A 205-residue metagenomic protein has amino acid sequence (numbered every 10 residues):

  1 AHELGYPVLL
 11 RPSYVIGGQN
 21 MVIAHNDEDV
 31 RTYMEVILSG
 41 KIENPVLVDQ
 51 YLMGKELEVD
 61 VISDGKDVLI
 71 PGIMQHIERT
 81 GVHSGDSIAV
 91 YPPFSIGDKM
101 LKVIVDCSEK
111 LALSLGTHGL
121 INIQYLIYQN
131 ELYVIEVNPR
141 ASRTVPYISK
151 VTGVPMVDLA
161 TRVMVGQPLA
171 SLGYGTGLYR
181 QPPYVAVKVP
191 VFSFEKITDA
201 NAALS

Functional and structural regions predicted by a protein language model:
L4-P7, G17-Q19, I23-S205: ATP-dependent carboxylate activation and anion-phosphoryl transfer catalytic cores that bind Mg-ATP to form
